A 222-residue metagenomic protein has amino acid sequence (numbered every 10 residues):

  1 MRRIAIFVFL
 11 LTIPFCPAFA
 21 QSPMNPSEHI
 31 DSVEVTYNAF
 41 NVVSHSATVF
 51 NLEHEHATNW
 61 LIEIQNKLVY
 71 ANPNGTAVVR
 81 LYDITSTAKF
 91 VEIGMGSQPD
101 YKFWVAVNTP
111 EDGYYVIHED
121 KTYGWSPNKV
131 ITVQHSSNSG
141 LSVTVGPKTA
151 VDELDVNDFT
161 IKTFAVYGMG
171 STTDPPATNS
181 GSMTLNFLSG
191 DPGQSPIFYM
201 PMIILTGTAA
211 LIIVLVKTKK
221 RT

Functional and structural regions predicted by a protein language model:
I4-P14: Sec-dependent N-terminal signal peptides
F15-P26, Q194-P196, T218: Sec-dependent signal peptide cleavage junction
S22-T109, P192: Secretory/extracellular carbohydrate-interaction modules and structurally similar beta-sandwich "look-alikes"
N108-T132: Short, aromatic/His-centered strand-loop micro-motif at the edge of beta-sheets
S126-V145: Short tryptophan-centered beta-strand motifs in secreted/extracellular beta-sheet-rich domains of glycan-recognition
V151-G193: Flexible glycan-contacting loops in extracellular carbohydrate-active proteins
S189-I203: Juxtamembrane/start-of-transmembrane alpha-helix segments at the extracytoplasmic/lumenal side of membrane anchors
A209-T222: C-terminal membrane-anchoring or membrane-association module
